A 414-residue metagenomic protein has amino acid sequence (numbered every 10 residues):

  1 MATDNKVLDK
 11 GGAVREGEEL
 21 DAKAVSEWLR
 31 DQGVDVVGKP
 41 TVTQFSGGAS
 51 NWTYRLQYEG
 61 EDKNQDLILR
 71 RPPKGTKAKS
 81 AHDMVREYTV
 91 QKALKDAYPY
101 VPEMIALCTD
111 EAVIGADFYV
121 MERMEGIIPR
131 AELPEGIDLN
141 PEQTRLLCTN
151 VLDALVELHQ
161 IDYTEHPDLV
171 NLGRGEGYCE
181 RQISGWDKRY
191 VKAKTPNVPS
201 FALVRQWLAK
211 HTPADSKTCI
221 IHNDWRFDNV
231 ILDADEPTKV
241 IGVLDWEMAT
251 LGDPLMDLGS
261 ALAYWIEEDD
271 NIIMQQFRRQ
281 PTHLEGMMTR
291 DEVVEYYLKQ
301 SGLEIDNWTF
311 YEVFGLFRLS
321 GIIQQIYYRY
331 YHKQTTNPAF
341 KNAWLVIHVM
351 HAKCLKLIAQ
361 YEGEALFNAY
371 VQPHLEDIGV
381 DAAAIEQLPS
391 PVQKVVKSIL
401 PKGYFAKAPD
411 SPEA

Functional and structural regions predicted by a protein language model:
A2-V36: Juxta-kinase regulatory segment immediately upstream of eukaryotic protein kinase catalytic domains
K6-D9, L69-G75, L133-L139, G185-W186 (+2 more regions): Short glycine/proline- and charge-enriched loop/turn segments that cap or connect secondary-structure elements
A13-R15, F277-M288, E292-L303, G321-A414: ATP/Mg2+ or Mg2+-diphosphate-binding catalytic cores that bind nucleotide phosphates or diphosphates via glycine-rich
V34-T41, V198-F201, G302-Y311: Short, surface-exposed acidic
K39-I220, D235-T238: ATP-binding pocket architecture of kinase catalytic cores
I220, R226, D233-L298, E304-F310 (+1 more regions): Active-site Asp-x-Gly
